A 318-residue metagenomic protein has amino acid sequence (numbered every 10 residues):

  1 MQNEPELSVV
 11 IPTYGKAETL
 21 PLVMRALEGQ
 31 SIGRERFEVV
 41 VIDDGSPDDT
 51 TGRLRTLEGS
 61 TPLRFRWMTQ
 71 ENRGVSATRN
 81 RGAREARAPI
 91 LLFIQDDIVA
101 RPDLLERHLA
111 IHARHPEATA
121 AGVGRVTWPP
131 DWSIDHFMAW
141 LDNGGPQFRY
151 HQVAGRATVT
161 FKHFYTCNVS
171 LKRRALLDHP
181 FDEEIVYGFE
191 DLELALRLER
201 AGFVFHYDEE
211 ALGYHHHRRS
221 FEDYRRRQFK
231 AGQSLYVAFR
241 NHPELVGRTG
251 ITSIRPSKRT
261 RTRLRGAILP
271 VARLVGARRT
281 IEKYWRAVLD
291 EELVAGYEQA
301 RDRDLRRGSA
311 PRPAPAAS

Functional and structural regions predicted by a protein language model:
K16-G29: Short, well-formed alpha-helical segments that are part of the catalytic scaffolds of diverse glycosyltransferases
A26, D43-G52, I98-V99: A conserved acidic beta->alpha catalytic loop
Q70-A86: Glycine-rich, basic loop-to-helix element that forms the pyrophosphate-binding segment of sugar-nucleotide handling
L91: Short aromatic/hydrophobic "clamp" motif used to bind/position activated sugar donors
D103-F137: Conserved donor NDP-sugar-binding/catalytic core segment of glycosyltransferases
R125, L141-F161: Short, flexible, basic/aromatic active-site loop/helix in glycosyltransferases
H163-F164, N168-H179, E184-A211: A short, conserved alpha-helix in the catalytic core of glycosyltransferases
K230-Q233, G247-S318: Non-catalytic, C-terminal membrane-associated alpha-helical segments of glycosyltransferases
